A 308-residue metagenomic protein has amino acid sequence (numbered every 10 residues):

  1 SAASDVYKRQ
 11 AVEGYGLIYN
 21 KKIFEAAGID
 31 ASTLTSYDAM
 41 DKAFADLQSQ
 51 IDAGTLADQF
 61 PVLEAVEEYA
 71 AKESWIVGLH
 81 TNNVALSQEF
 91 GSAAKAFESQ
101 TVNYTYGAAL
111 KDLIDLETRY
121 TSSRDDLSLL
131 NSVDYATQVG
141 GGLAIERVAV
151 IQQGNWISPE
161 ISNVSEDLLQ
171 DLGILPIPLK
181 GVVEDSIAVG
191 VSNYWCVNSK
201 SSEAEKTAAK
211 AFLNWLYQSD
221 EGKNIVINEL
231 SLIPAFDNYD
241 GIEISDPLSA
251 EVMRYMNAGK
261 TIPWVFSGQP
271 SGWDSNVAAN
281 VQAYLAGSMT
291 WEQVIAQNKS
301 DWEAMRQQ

Functional and structural regions predicted by a protein language model:
A2-Y7: Short, small-residue-biased leader/transition segments that mark boundaries at the very start of proteins
A27, V164-S231: Extracytoplasmic/periplasmic substrate-recognition and gating elements
T35-D41, L129-A144: Short helix-initiation/N-cap motifs at beta->coil->alpha
A43-Q48, A96-S132: Glycine-centered hinge/linker elements that transmit conformational signals in sensory and ligand-binding systems
D58-E67, A71, S87-D112, N163-D167 (+3 more regions): Short, solvent-exposed loop/beta-turn-alpha elements that line the ligand-binding surface or hinge of extracytoplasmic
A144-Q153: Alpha-to-beta junction loops
Q153-I161, V191-N193: Beta->alpha turn/N-cap motifs
D220-K223, D240-G241, R254-Q308: Conserved C-terminal helix/tail region of periplasmic/extracytoplasmic solute-binding proteins
